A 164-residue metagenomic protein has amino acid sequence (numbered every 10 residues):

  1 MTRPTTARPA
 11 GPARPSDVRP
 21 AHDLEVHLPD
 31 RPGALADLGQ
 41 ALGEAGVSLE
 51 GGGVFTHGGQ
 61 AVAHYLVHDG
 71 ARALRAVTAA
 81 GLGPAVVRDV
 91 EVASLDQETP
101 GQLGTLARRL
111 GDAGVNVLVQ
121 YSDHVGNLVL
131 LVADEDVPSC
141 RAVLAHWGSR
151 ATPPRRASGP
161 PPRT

Functional and structural regions predicted by a protein language model:
M1-T164: A conserved regulatory-domain signal marking ACT and ACT-like small-molecule sensing domains and adjacent regulatory
